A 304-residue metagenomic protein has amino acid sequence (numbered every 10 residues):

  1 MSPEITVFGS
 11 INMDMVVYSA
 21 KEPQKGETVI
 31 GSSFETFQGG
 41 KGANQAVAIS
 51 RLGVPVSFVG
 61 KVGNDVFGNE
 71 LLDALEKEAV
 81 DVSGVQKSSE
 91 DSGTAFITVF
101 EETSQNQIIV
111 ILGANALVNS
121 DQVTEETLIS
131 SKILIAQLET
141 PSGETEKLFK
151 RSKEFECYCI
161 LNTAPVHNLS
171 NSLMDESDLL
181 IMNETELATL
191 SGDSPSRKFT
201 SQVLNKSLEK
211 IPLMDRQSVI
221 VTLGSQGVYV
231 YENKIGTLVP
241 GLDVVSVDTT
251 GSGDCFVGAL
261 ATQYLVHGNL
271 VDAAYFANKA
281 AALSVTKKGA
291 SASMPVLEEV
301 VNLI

Functional and structural regions predicted by a protein language model:
M1-K61, V66-E70, K77, V245-V247: Glycine-rich phosphate/adenosyl-contacting loop at the front of the ribokinase-like
M1-S2, N168, K198-I304: Conserved phosphate-binding/catalytic region of the ribokinase-like
F8, S33, V59-N64, V82-S92 (+3 more regions): Beta-strand->loop->alpha-helix junctions that form or flank phosphate-binding loops in nucleotide-handling enzymes
E27-T28, T36, R51-I133, V301-I304: Conserved N-terminal subdomain of the carbohydrate kinase-like
E126-T127, L173, P212: Structural alpha-helical scaffold elements that stabilize or flank donor/cofactor-binding regions in carbohydrate
K132-V203, G227-V228: Conserved beta-alpha-beta core of the PfkB/ribokinase-like small-molecule kinase fold
